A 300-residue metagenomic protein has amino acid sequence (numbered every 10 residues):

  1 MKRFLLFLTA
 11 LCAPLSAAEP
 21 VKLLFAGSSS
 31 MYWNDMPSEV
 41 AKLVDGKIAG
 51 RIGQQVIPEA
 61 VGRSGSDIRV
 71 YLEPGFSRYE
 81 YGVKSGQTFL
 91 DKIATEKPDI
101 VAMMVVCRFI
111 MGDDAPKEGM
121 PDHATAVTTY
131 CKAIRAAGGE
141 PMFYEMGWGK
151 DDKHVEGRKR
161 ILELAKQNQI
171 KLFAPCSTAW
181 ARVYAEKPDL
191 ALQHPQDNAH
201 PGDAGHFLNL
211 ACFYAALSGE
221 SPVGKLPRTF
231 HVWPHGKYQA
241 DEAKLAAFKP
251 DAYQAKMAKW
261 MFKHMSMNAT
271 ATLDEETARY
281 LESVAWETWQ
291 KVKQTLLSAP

Functional and structural regions predicted by a protein language model:
M1-F4: Positively charged n-region of N-terminal signal peptides that target proteins for export
T9-A17: Hydrophobic h-region of N-terminal signal peptides that target proteins for export in Gram-negative bacteria
K22-G27, M142: Short glycine-rich or small-residue beta-strand-to-loop segments that form or flank ligand, phosphate, metal/Fe-S
K22-L24, Y32-K117, R279, S283: Conserved SGNH/GDSL esterase-like catalytic core that processes O-acyl groups on lipids and polysaccharides
G27-S29, G147: Residue-level signal for short, function-critical loop segments
W33, D203-L210: Short alpha-helical patches at coil-to-helix transitions and adjacent helical residues in well-structured domains
G86-H206, A215, V223-G224: Alpha-helical cap/lid subdomain in secreted, periplasmic, or secretory-pathway luminal O-acyl-processing enzymes
H200, L210-P300: Conserved catalytic region of serine esterases and O-acyltransferases that act on ester linkages in lipids
